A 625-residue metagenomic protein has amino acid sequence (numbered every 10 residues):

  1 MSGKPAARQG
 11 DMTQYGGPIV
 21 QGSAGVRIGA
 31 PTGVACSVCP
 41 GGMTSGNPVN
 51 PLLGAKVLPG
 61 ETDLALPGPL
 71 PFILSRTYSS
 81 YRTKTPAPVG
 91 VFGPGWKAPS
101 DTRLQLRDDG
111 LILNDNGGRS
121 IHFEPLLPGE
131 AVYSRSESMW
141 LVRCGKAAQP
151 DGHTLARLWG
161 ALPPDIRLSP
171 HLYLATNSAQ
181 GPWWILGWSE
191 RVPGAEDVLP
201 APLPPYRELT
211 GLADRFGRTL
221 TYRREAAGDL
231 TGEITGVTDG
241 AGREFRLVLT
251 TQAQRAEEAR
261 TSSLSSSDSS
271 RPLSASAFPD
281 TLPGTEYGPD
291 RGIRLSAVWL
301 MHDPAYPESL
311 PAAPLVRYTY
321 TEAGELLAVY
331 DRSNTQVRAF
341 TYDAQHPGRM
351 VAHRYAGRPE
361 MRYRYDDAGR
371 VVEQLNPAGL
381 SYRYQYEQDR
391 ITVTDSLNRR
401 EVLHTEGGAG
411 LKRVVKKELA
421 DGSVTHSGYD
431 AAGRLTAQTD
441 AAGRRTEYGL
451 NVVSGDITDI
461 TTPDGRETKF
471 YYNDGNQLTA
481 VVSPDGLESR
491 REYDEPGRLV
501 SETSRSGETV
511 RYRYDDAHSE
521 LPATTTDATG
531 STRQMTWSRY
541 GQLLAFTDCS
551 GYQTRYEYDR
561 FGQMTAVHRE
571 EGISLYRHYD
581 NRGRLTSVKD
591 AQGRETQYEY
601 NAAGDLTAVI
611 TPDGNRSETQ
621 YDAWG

Functional and structural regions predicted by a protein language model:
M1-V49, Y306, A313-Y318, R338 (+1 more regions): Intrinsically disordered, low-complexity proline/glycine-rich segments
G10, K84-A87, E124-P125: Short, glycine/acidic-enriched capping/hinge loops at junctions between secondary-structure elements
A24, T62, W184: Hydrophobic/aromatic beta-strand elements that line small-molecule binding cavities or substrate pockets in beta-rich
A30-T83: Intrinsically disordered, low-complexity segments enriched in small residues
K84-K97: Short, polar loop/linker segments at the starts of domains and inter-domain junctions
F92-P94, D109-G625: Extended charged/polar low-complexity repeat regions
